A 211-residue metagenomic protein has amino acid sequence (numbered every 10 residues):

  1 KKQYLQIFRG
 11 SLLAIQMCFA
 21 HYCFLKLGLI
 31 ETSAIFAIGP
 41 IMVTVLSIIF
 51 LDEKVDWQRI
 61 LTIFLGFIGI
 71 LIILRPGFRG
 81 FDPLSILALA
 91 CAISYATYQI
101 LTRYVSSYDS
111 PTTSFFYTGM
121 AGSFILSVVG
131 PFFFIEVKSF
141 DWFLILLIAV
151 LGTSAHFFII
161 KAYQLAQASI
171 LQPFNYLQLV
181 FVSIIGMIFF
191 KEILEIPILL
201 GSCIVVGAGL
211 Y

Functional and structural regions predicted by a protein language model:
K1, I41-W57, A96-D109, H156-Q167 (+1 more regions): C-terminal ends of transmembrane helices
K1-F19, P83-C91, E136-S154: Loop-to-transmembrane-helix transition segments
K2-S11, V55-F67, L84-A90, Y108-M120 (+1 more regions): Cytoplasmic-side transmembrane-helix entry/capping segments in multi-pass membrane proteins
G10, A14-C18, P40-V45, I70 (+6 more regions): Hydrophobic/small/kink-forming positions within alpha-helical transmembrane segments of polytopic membrane proteins
A20-Y22, G39-L61, F133, V180-L199: C-terminal transmembrane-helix exit sites in multi-pass transporters
S33-I38, V105-A121, H156-M187: Helix-helix packing/entry segments at the starts of transmembrane helices
Q58-R75, C91, P197-Y211: Hydrophobic transmembrane alpha-helices of multi-pass small-molecule transport proteins
F78-V137: Transmembrane alpha-helical segments that form core, pore/gating elements of small-molecule transporters/exporters
